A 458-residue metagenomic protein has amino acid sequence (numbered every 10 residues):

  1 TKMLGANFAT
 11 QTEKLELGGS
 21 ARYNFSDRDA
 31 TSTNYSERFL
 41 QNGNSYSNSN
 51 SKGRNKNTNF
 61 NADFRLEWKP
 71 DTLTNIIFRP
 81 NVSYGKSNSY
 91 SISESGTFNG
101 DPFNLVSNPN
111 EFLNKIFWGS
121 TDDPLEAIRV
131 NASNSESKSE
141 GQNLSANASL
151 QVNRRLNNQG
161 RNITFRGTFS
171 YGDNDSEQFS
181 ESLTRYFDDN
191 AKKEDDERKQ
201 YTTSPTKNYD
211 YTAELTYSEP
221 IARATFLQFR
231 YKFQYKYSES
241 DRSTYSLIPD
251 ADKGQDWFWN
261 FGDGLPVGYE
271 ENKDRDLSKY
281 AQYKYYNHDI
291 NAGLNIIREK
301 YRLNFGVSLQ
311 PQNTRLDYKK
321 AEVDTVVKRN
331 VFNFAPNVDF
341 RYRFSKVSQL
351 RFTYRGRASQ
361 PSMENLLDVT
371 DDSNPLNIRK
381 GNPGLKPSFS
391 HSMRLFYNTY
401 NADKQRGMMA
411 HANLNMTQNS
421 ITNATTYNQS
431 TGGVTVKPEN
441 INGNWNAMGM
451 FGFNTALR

Functional and structural regions predicted by a protein language model:
T1-R458: Primarily recognizes Gram-negative and organellar outer-membrane beta-barrels
